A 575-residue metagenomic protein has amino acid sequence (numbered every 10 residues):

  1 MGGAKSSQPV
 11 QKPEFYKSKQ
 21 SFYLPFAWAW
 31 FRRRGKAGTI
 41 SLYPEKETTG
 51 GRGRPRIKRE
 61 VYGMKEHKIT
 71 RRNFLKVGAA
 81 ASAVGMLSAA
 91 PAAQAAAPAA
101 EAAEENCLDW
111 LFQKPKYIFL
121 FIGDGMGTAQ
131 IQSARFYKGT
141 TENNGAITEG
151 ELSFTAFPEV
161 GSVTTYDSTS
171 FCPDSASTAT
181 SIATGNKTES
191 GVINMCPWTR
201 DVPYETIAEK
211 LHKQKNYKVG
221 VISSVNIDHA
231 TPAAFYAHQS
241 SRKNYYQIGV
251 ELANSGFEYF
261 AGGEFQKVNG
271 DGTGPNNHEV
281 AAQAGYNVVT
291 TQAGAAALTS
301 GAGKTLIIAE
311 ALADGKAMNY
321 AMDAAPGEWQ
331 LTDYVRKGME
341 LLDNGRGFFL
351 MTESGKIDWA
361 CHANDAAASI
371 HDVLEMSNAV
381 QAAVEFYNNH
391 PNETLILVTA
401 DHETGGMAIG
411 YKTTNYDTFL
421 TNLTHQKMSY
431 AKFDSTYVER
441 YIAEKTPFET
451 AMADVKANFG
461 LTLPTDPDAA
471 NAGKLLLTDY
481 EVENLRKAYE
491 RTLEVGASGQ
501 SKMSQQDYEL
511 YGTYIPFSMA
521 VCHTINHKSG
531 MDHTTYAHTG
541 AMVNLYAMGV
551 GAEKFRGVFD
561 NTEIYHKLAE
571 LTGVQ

Functional and structural regions predicted by a protein language model:
S6-P9, P13-F15, Q20-S21: Cationic, low-complexity basic patches in intrinsically disordered or flexible, solvent-exposed regions
S21-W30, G35-N73, V77-L87, A95-A96: N-terminal secretory signal peptides
A89-I118: C-terminal segment of N-terminal export signals and the immediately downstream linker at the start of the mature
K114-Q130, R135, T199-Q214: Active-site-adjacent structural elements in enzyme catalytic domains
P115-Y117, M126-I131, F136-T180, H229-Q575: A post-motif C-terminal structural segment
S170, D174-W198: A glycine- and small-residue-enriched flexible loop/hinge segment at structural boundaries
K187-V250: Extracytoplasmic mature domains of secreted/periplasmic and thylakoid-lumen proteins
